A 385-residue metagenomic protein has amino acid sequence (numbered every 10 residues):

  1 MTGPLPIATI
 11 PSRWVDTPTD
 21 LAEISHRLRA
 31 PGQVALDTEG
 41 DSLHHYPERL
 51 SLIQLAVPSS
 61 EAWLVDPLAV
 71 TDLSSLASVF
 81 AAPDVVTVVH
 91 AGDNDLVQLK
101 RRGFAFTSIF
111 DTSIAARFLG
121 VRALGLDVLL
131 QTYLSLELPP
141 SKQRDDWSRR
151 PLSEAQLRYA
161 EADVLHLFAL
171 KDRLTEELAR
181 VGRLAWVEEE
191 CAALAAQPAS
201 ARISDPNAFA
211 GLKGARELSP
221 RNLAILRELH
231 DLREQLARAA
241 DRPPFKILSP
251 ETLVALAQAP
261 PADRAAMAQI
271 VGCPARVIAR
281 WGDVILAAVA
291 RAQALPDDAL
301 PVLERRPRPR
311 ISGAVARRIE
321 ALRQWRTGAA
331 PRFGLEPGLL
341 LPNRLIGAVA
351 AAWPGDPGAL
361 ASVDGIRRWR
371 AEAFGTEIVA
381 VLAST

Functional and structural regions predicted by a protein language model:
M1-V34, T38: N-terminal accessory regions of nucleic-acid-interacting proteins
P4-I7, W14, Q54-F168, D172-T175 (+1 more regions): Active-site-proximal helix-loop-helix substrate-binding element of RNase H-like nuclease domains
T17, A91-G92, S249, P342: Helix N-cap/beta->alpha junction signal
A35, H44, L52-A56: Non-catalytic, usually N-terminal nucleic-acid engagement modules in DNA/RNA processing proteins
G40-P47: Single-stranded nucleic-acid-binding OB-fold domains
D41, I114-F118, S148, E251-A255 (+1 more regions): Conserved short loop/turn motifs at secondary-structure junctions
P47-R49, W353: A short, glycine/Asx- and small/polar-enriched loop/turn that sits immediately N-terminal to a beta-strand
E154-A155, V164, L170, L174-T385: Accessory DNA-binding and partner-docking regions appended to nucleic-acid-acting proteins, especially the terminal
